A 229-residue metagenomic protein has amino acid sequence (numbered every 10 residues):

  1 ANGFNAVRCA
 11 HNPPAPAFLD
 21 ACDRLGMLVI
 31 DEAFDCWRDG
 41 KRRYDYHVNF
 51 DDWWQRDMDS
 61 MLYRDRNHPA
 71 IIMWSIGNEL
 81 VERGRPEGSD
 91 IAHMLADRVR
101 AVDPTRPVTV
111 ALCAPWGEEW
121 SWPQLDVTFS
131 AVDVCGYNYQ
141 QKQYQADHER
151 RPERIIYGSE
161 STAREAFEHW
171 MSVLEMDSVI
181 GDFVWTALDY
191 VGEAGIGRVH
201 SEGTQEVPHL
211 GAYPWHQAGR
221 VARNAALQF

Functional and structural regions predicted by a protein language model:
A1, F50-W53, M58, S121-W122 (+1 more regions): Surface-exposed acidic, glycine/proline-enriched linker/cap segments that occur as 15-30-residue helix-coil
A1-M94, V99, V108-T109: Active-site-adjacent substrate/metal-binding segments within catalytic domains of carbohydrate-active enzymes
N5, W37, K41-Y44, D57 (+5 more regions): A near-ubiquitous, low-amplitude feature marking generic local secondary-structure context
A15-P16, N49-Y63, P115-V127, Q141-Y144 (+1 more regions): Alpha-helical scaffolding within the catalytic cores of extracellular/periplasmic polymer-degrading hydrolases
L19-A21, R42-D45, W120-W122, H169-W170 (+1 more regions): Short secondary-structure transition/capping segments
A70-W74, D90-P115, V127-F229: Substrate-binding clefts and catalytic carboxylate motifs of secreted carbohydrate-active enzymes
